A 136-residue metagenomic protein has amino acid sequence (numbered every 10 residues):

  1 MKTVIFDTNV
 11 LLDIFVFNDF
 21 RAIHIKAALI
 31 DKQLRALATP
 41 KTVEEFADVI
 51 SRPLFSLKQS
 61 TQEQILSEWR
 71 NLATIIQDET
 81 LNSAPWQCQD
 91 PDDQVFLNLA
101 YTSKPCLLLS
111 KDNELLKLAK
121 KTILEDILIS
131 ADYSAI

Functional and structural regions predicted by a protein language model:
M1-D19: Metal-dependent nucleic-acid phosphoesterase active-site entry motif
F6, A22-P53: PIN/NYN-family metal-dependent endoribonuclease catalytic core
V10-L11, T42, E114-L115: Alpha-helix capping/helix-boundary segments
A28, L99, L118: Hydrophobic/aromatic ligand-binding patch that stacks against planar heteroaromatic rings of cofactors or nucleotides
K41, E63-Q87: Acidic catalytic patch
E44, S51-R70, L128-I136: Extended, non-globular alpha-helical segments
W86, S103-L109, N113-I136: Acidic, PIN/NYN-like endoribonuclease modules and their adjacent C-terminal/linker elements
D90-L107: Acidic, metal-associated active-site segment
